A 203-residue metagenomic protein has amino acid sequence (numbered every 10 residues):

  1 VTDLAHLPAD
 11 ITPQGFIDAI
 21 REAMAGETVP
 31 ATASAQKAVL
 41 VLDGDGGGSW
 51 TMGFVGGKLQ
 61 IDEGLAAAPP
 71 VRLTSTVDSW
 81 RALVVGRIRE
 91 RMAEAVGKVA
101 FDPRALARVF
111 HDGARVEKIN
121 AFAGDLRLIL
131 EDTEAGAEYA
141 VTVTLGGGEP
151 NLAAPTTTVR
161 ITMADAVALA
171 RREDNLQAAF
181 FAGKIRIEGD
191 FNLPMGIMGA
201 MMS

Functional and structural regions predicted by a protein language model:
V1-S203: Feature captures hydrophobic
